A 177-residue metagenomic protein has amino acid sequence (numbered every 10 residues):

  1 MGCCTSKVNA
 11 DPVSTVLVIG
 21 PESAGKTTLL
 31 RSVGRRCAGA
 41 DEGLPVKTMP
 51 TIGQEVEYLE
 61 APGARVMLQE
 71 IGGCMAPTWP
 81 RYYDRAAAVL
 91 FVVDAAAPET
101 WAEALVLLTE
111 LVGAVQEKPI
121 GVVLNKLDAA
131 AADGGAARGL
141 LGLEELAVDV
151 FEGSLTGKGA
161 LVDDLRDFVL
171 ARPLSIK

Functional and structural regions predicted by a protein language model:
G2-V46: Conserved G1/Walker A P-loop phosphate-binding module
G39-E42, V46-G53, G72-C74, L105-V106: Eukaryotic beta-rich interaction modules
E55-P62: Short acidic-hydrophobic surface loop/beta-edge motif
G63-P77: Switch II (G3) loop of P-loop NTPases
M75-P98, L107-V115: Inter-motif core of Ras-like GTPase G domains
A88-V92, V115-K126, E145-E152: Conserved beta-strand/loop subsegment of P-loop NTPase cores
A104-L127, A136-G139: Replace "adjacent to P-loop NTPase cores in ATP/GTP-dependent enzymes" with "adjacent to NTP-binding cores
A130-K177: Canonical P-loop GTPase G-domain recognition
